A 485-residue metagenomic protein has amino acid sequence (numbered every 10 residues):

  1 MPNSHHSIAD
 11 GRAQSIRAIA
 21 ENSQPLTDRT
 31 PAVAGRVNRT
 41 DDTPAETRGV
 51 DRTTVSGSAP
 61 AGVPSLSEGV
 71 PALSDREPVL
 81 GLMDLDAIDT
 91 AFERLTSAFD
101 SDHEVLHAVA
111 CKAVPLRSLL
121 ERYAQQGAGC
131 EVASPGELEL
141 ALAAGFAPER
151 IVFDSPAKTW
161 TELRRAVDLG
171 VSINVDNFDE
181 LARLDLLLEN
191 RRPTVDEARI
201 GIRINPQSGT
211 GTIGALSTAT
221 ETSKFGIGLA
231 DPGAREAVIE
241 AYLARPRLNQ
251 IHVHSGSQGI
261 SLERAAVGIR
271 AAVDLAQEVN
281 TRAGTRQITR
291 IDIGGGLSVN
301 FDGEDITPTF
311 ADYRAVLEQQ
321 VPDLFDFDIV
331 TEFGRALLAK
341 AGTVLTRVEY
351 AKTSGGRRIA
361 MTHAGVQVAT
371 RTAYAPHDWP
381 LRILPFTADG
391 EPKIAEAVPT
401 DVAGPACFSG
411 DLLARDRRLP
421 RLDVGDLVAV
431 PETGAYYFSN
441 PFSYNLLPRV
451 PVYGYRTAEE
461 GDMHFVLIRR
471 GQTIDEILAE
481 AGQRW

Functional and structural regions predicted by a protein language model:
M1-L188, V195-A198, L243, R247 (+2 more regions): A charged N-terminal "starter" segment
N3, N38, D51, P193 (+3 more regions): Active-site loop/helix belt of alpha/beta enzymes
M83-T90, V114, D179, E263 (+9 more regions): Conserved active-site and cofactor/substrate-binding residues in soluble primary-metabolism enzymes
A87, V114, E137, K158 (+12 more regions): Short, glycine-/Ser/Thr-/acidic-enriched flexible segments
I88, K112, S134, A166 (+6 more regions): Conserved, mostly hydrophobic/aromatic
E104-A108, G129, R150-V152, S172 (+6 more regions): Structural preference for beta-strand elements that scaffold enzyme active sites
L120, A143, L163-V167, L184-L187 (+7 more regions): Short acidic, glycine/serine/threonine-rich loops at helix termini
D328-W485: Charged (often Lys/Glu-rich) extended helix/loop segments that serve as interaction or gating elements
